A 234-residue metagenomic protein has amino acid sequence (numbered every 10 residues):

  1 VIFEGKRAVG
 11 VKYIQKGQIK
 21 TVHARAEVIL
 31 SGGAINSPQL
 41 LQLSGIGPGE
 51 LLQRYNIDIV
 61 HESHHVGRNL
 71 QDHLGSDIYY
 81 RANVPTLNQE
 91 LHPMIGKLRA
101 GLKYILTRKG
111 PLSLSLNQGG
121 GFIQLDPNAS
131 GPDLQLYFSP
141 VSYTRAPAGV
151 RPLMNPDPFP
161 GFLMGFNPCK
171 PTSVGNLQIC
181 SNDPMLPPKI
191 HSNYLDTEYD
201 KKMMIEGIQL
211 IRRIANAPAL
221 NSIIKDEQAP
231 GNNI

Functional and structural regions predicted by a protein language model:
V1-K6, V11-K103, T107-P111: Glycine-rich loop(s) and the adjacent beta-strand/alpha-helix scaffold that form part
N83-L87, R99-I234: FAD-dependent oxidoreductase catalytic-site/capping-region signature
